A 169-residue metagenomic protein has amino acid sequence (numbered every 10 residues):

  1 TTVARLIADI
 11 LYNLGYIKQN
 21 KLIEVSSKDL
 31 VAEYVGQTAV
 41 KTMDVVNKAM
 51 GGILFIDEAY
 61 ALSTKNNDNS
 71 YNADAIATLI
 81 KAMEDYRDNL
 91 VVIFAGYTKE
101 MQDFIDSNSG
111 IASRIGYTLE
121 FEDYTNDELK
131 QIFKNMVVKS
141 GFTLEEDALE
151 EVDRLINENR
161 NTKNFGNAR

Functional and structural regions predicted by a protein language model:
T1-N20, D44-K48, I115: Walker A/P-loop
L14-Q19, D103-D106, F121-F165: Conserved C-terminal "switch" segment of AAA+ ATPases
K18-A49, A73: Short glycine-rich substrate-engagement loop in P-loop NTPases that contacts/grips substrate
Y34-T38, L62-A75, R87, D103-I105: Conserved ATPase-coupling elements of RecA-like P-loop NTPase cores
V46-K48, A75-L90, M136: Substrate-engagement module of ASCE P-loop NTPases
D57-A59: Walker B catalytic acidic pair
Y86-F104: Sensor-1/coupling segment of RecA-like P-loop NTPase cores
D88, I105-D123: A short helix-turn-beta junction within AAA+ P-loop NTPase domains corresponding to the substrate/partner-engaging
